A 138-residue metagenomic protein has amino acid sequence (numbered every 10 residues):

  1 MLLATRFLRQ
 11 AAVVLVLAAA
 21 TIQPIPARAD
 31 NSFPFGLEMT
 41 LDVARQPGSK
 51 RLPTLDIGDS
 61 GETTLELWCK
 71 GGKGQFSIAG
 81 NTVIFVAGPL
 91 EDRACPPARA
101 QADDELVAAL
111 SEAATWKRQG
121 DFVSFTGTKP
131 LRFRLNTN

Functional and structural regions predicted by a protein language model:
L2-Q10, T21-N138: Lipid interaction determinants
V13-L17: Hydrophobic alpha-helical targeting segments used for export or membrane insertion
